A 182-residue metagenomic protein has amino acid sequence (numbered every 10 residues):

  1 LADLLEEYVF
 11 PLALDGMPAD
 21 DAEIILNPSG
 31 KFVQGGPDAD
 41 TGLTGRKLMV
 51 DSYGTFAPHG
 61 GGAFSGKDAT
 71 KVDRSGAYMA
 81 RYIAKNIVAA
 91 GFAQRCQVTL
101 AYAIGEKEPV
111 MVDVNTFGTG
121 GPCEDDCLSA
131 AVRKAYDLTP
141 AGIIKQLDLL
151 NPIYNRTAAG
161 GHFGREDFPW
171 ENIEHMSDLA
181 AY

Functional and structural regions predicted by a protein language model:
L1-D3, T44-A69: Glycine-rich, flexible beta-strand/loop modules in the N-terminal catalytic cores of phosphate-handling
A2-L48: Accessory "access/gating" subregions that flank catalytic or transport cores
D3-L4, G45, R74-Y78, Y82 (+2 more regions): Conserved active-site and cofactor/substrate-binding residues in soluble primary-metabolism enzymes
P11-P28, A90-T99, P140-L147: Flexible, glycine/charged-enriched surface loops at secondary-structure junctions
P37-A57, L100, V112-T119: Short beta-strand elements
K67-G91: Alpha-helical support elements that line or immediately flank enzyme active sites and cofactor-binding pockets
R95, Y102-Y182: Internal helix-turn-beta structural module
